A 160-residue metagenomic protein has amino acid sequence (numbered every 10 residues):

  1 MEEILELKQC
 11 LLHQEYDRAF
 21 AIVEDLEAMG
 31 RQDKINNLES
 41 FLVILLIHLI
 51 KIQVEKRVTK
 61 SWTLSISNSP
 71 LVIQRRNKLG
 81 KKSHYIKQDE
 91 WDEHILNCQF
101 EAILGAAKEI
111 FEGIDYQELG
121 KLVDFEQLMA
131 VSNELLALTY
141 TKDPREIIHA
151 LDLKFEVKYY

Functional and structural regions predicted by a protein language model:
M1-S40, K51-Y160: Surface/interface-facing alpha-helical segments and adjacent flexible terminal/loop regions used for partner/assembly
L45: Carbohydrate-associated surface elements
